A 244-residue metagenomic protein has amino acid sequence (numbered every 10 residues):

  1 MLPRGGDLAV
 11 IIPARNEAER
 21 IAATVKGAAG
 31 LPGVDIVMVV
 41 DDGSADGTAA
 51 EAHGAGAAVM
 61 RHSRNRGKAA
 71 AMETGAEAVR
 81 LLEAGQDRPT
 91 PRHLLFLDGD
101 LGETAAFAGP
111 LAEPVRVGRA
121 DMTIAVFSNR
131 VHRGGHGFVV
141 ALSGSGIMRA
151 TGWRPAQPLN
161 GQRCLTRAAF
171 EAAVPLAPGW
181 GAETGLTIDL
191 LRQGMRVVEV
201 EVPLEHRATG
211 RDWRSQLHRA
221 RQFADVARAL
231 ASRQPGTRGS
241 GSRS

Functional and structural regions predicted by a protein language model:
M1-R4, P175-S244: Hydrophobic helical membrane-anchoring modules
I12, V25, G33-G43, M60: Short beta-strand/loop segment that forms part of the nucleotide-sugar
N16-G30: Short, well-formed alpha-helical segments that are part of the catalytic scaffolds of diverse glycosyltransferases
E17-R20, S44, T104: Donor nucleotide-sugar binding loop of glycosyltransferases
V40, H62, L97-G99: Catalytic metal- and UDP-sugar-binding loop of GT-A-like glycosyltransferases, i.e., residues flanking the conserved
D41-A49, L101: A conserved acidic beta->alpha catalytic loop
S63-R66, A70-A78, P91, T104-L176 (+1 more regions): Acceptor/aglycone-binding surface of glycosyltransferases and processive sugar-polymer synthases
G85-G102: Short beta-strand-to-loop acidic/aromatic patch adjacent to the donor-nucleotide binding site
